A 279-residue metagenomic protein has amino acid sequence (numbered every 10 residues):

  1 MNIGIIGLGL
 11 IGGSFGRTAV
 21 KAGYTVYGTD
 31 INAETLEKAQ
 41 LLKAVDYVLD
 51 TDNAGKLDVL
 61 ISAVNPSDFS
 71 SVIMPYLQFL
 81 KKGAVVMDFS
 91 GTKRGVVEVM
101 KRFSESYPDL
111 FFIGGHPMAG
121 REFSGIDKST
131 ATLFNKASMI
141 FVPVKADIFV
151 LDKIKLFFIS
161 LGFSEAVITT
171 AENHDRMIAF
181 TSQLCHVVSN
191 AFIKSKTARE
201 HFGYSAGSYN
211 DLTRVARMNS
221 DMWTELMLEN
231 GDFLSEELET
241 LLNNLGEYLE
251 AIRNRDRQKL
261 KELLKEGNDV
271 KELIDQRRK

Functional and structural regions predicted by a protein language model:
M1-T51, V59: NAD(P)+-binding Rossmann beta1-loop-alpha1 motif at the extreme N-terminus of oxidoreductases
N2, T25, F111, S138 (+1 more regions): Residues at the starts of beta-strands that form the adenosine-phosphate
T51-L80, A84-M87, G91: Rossmann-like NAD(P)-binding element
M74-D127: Rossmann-like NAD(P)(H) cofactor-binding subdomain of soluble oxidoreductases
A131-R214: Internal alpha-helical scaffold of NAD(P)-dependent oxidoreductase catalytic cores
E200-V270: Interdomain hinge/lid region at the active-site interface of Rossmann-like NAD(P)-dependent oxidoreductases
